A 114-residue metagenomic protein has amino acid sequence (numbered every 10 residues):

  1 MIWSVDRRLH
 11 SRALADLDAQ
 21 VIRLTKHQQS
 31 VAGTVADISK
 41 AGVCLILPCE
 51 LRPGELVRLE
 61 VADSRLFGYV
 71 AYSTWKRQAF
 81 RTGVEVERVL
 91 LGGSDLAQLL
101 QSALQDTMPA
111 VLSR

Functional and structural regions predicted by a protein language model:
M1-I38, R88-R114: N-terminal helix initiation/capping motif
H10-S11, I46-E50, S73: Short, surface-exposed secondary-structure edge patches
L24-K26, K40-A41, S73-Q78: Short, conserved beta-turn/loop elements at beta-strand boundaries and strand-helix junctions
V31-G33, F67-S73: Short beta-strand-centered aromatic/proline hotspots
V43-L47, K76-E87: Short, solvent-exposed secondary-structure boundary/capping segments
E50, D63-L66: Short, charged beta-turn/beta-strand-edge "cap" motif at the junction between a beta-strand and an adjacent loop
